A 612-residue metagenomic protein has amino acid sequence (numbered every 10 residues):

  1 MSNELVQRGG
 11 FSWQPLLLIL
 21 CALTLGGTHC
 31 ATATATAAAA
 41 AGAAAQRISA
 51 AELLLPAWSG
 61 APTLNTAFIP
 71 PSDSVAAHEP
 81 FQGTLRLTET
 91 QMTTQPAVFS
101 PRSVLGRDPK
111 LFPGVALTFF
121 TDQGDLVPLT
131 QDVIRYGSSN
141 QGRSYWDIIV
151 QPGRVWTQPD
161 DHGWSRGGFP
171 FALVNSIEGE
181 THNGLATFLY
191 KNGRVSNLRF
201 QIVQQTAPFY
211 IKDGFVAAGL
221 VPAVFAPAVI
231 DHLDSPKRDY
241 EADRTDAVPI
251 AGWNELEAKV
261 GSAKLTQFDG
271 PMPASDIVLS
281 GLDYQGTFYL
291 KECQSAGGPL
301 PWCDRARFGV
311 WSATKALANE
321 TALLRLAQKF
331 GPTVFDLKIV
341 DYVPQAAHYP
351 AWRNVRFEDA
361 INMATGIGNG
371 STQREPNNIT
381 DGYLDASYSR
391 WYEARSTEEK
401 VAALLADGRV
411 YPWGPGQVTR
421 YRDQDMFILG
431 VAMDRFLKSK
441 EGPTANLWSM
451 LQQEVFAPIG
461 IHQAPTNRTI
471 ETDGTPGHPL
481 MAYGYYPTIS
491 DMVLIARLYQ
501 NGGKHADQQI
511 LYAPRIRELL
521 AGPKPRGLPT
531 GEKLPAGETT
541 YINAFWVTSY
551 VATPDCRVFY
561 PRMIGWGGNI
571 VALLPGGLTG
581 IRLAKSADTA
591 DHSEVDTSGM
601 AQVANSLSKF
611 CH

Functional and structural regions predicted by a protein language model:
A39-R199: Long, solvent-exposed N-terminal ectodomains/accessory regions that are displayed to the extracellular/lumenal milieu
G42-T84, Q328-G368, D407-P415, K438-A482: Active-site helix/loop module of the DD-peptidase/beta-lactamase fold, centered on the serine-lysine SxxK catalytic
T121-G124, G137-S138, W146-P249, G261 (+1 more regions): Structured C-terminal helix/loop/strand segments within mature extracytoplasmic catalytic/sensor domains
N254-S280, H348-I461, P487-V493, R497-N501: Active-site-adjacent helix/loop patches that line small-molecule binding or acyl-intermediate pockets
E257-W302, V571, L578-R582: A short, well-structured edge-of-sheet supersecondary motif
G309-T333, A360, L429-M433, M492-I495 (+1 more regions): Active-site SXXK
E320, D425-D434, Y483-H505, N569-S586: Active-site-proximal alpha-helical segments within enzyme catalytic domains
Q463-I470, A521-A584: Active-site Gly/Thr loop motif
